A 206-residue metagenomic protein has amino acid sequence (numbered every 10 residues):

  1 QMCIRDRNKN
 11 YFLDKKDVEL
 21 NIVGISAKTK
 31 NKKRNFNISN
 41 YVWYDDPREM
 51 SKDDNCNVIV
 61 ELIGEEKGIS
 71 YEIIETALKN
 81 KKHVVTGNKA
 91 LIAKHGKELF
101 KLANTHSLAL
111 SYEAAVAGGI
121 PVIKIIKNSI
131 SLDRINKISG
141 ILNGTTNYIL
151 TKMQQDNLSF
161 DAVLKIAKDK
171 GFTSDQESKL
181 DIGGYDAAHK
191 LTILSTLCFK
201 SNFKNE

Functional and structural regions predicted by a protein language model:
M2-I4: Short, small-residue-biased leader/transition segments that mark boundaries at the very start of proteins
N10-F36: NAD(P)-binding Rossmann-fold cofactor-contacting core
S39-R48: Glycine-rich, highly charged phosphate/nucleotide-binding loops
Y41, N80-K82, H106-L108: A short helix->loop->beta-strand "cap" motif at the edges of active sites that frequently abuts
P47-T86: Rossmann-fold NAD(P) dinucleotide-binding segment
I69-E75, K89-K127: Rossmann-fold NAD(P)-binding glycine/threonine-rich loop
I120-I135, T146-L158, H189-F203: Oxidoreductase and adenylate-handling cofactor-binding alpha/beta cores
A162-E206: Substrate-binding/catalytic subdomain of NAD(P)-dependent oxidoreductase enzymes
